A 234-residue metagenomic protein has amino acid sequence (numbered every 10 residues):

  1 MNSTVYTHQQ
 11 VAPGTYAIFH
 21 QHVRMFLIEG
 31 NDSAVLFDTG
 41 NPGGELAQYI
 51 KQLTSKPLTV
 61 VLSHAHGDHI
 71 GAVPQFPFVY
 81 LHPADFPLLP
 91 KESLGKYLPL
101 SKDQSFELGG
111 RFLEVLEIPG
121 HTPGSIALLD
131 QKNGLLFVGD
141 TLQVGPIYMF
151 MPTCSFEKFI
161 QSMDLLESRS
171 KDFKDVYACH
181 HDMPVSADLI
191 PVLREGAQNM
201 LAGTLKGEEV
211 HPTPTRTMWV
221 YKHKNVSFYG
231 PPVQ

Functional and structural regions predicted by a protein language model:
N2, D164-Q234: Accessory terminal helices/loops
N2-Q52, L128-G139: Conserved beta-strand hairpin/beta-sheet module of binuclear metal-dependent hydrolase folds, prominently
S3-P13, V73-G124, D130-N133, G145 (+3 more regions): Metallo-beta-lactamase
H20, G44-E45, I70-A72, P123 (+1 more regions): Short N-terminal helix/helix-N-cap motif within the alpha/beta-hydrolase-1
S33-V35, T59, R111, G134-L135 (+1 more regions): Structural motif
D38-N41, A65, H121-T122, G134 (+3 more regions): Active-site metal-binding loops of divalent metal-dependent hydrolases
N41, K91-L94, Y148-T153, D188-L189: Short, solvent-exposed loop/turn segments at secondary-structure boundaries
N41-E114, E195-K206: Active-site HxH/HxHxD metal-binding segment of metal-dependent hydrolases
